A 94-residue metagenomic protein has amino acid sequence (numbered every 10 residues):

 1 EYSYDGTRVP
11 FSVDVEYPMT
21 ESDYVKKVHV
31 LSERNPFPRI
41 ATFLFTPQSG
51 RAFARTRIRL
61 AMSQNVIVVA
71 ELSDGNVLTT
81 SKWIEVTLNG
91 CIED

Functional and structural regions predicted by a protein language model:
E1-R8: N-terminal edge beta-strand
P10-M19: Short edge beta-strand/loop segments characteristic of extracellular beta-sandwich folds
K27-L31: Beta-strand signatures of extracellular beta-sandwich domains
P36-R59: An anionic, turn-rich surface loop/hairpin at beta-sheet edges that serves as a generic interaction/coordination patch
A61-N65: Extracellular Ig-like/FN3 beta-sandwich strand-entry sites
V77-S81: Extracellular and select intracellular beta-sandwich modules with Ser/Thr-enriched, small-residue motifs on
W83-N89: Short beta-strand edge segments in extracellular beta-sheet folds
